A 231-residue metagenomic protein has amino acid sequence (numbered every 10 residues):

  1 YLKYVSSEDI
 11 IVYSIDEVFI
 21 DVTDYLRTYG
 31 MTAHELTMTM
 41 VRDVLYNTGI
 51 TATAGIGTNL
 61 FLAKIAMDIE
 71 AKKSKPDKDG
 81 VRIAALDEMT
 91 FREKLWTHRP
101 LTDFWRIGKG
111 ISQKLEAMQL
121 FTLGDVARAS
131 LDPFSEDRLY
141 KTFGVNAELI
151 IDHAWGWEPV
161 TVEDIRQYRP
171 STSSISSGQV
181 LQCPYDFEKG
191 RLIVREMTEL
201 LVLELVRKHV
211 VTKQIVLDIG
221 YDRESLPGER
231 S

Functional and structural regions predicted by a protein language model:
Y1-D152, E158, V162: Gly/Gly-Pro- and Ser/Thr-rich, intrinsically disordered tail segments characteristic of DNA damage-repair and tolerance
D103, Q113-S231: DNA-contacting surface of Y-family translesion DNA polymerases
